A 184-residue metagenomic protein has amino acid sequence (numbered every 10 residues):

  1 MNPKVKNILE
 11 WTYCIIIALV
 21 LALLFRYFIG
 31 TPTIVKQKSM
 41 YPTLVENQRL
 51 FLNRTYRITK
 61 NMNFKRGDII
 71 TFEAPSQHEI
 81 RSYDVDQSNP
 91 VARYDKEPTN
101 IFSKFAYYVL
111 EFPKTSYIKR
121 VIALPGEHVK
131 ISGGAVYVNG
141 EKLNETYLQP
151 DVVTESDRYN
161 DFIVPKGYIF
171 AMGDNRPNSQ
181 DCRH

Functional and structural regions predicted by a protein language model:
M1-H184: Extended hydrophobic leader/signal-anchor segments used for secretion and membrane insertion
